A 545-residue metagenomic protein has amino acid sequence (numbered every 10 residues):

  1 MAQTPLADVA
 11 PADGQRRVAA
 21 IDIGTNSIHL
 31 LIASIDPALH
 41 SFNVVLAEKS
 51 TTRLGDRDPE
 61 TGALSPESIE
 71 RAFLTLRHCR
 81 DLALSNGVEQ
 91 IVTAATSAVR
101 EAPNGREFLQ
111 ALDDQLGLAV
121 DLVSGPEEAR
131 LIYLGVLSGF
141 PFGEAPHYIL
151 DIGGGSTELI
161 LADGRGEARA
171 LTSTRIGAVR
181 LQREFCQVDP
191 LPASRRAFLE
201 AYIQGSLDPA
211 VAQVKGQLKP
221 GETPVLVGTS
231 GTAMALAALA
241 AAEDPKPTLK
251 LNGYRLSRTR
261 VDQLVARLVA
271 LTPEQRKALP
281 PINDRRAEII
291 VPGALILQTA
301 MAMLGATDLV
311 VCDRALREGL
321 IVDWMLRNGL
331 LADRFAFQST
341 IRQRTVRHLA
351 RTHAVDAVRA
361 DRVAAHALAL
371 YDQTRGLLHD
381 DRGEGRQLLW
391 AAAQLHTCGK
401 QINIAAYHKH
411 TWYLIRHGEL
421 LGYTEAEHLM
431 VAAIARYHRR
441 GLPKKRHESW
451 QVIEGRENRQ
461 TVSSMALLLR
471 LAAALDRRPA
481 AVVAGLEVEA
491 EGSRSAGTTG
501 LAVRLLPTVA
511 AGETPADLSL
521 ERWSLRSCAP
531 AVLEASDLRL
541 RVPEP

Functional and structural regions predicted by a protein language model:
Q3-V9, Q15-V18, R57-V88, T96-F108 (+3 more regions): Helical "lid/coupling" subdomains associated with nucleotide-phosphate turnover
A12-N43: N-terminal basic/disordered segments at the start of proteins
G24, L31, A95-T96, C312: A secondary-structure boundary/capping signal
I28-A33, T157-L161, L236-A237: Short beta-strand scaffold segments in enzyme catalytic cores
A38, F42-S68: Mobile, glycine- and charge-enriched loop segments and immediately flanking short secondary-structure elements within
S41-T52, R169-I176, Q338: Short coil-to-beta-strand
P146-I160: A generic, well-ordered mixed alpha/beta core segment in the N-terminal half of proteins
P515-L540: Short, non-transmembrane amphipathic alpha-helical segments
